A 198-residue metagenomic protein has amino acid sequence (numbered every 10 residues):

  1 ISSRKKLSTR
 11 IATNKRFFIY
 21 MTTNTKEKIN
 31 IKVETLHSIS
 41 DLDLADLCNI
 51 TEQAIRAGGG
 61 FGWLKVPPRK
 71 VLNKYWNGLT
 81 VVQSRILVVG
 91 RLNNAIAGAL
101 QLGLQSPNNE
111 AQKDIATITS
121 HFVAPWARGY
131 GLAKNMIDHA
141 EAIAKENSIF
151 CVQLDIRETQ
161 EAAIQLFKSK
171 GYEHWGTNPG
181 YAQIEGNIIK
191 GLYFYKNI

Functional and structural regions predicted by a protein language model:
I1-T22: N-terminal amphipathic/basic-hydrophobic helices that include classical n-h-c signal peptides and signal-anchor
T22-I29, G186-I198: Terminal substrate-recognition subdomain of acyl/acetyltransferases
E34-C48, E52-W126, I137-H139, I143 (+2 more regions): Acetyl-CoA-dependent GNAT
L72, K145, A162, I184-E185: Short secondary-structure boundary/hinge segments and terminal tails
A111, A124-D138, N147, E158-Q165 (+1 more regions): Conserved glycine-rich acetyl-CoA-binding loop
A144-I156: Conserved GNAT acetyl-CoA-binding A-motif
Q153-I156, I164, K168, E173-K190: Conserved catalytic-core motifs of GNAT/GCN5-like acyltransferases
